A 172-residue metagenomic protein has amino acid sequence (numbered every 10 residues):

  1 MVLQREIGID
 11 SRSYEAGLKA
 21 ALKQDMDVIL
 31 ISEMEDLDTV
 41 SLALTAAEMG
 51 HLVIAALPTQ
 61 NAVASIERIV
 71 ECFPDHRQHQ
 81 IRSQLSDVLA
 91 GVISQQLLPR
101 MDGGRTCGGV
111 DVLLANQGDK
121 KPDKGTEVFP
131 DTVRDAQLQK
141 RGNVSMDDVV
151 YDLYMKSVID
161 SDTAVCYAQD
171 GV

Functional and structural regions predicted by a protein language model:
M1-V172: Short, flexible helix-loop junctions that flank or precede catalytic/ligand sites
